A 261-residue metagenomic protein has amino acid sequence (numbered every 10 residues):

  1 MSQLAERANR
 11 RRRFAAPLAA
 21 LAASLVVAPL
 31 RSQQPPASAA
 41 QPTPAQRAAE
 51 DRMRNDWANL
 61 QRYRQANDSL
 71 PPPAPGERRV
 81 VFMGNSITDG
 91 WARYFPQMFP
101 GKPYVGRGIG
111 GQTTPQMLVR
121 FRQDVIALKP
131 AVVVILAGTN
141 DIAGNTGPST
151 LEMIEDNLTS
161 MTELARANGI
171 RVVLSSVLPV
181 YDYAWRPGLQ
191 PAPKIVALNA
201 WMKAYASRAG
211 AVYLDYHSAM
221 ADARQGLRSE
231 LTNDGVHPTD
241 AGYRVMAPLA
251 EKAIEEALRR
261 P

Functional and structural regions predicted by a protein language model:
M1-F82, T88-D89, R93, Q97-M98 (+2 more regions): N-terminal secretory targeting modules
E50, D56, G84, T114 (+2 more regions): Short linear sequence motifs
N55-L60, I109-T113, P191: Short, flexible loop segments at the rims of nucleotide/cofactor-binding pockets, characterized by
M83, R107, L214-Y216: Hydrophobic residues at beta-strand termini and immediately following loops that shape nucleotide-binding pockets
M83-G84, S175: Short hydrophobic segments within beta-strands
S86, I109, T139: Active-site metal-binding loops of divalent metal-dependent hydrolases
Q97-P103, Q112, L118-P261: Alpha-helical cap/lid subdomain in secreted, periplasmic, or secretory-pathway luminal O-acyl-processing enzymes
